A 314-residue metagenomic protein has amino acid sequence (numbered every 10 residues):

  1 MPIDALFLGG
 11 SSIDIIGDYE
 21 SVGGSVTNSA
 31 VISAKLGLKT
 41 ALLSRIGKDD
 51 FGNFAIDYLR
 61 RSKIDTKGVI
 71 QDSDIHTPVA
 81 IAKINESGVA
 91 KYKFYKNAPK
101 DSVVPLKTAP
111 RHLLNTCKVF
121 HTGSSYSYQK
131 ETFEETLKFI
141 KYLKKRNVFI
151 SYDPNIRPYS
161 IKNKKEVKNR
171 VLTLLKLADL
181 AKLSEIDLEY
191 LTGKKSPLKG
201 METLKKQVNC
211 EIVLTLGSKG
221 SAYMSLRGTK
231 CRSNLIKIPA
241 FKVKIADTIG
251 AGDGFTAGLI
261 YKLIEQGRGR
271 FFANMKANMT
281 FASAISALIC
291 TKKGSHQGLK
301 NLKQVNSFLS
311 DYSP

Functional and structural regions predicted by a protein language model:
M1, Y142, P197-P314: Conserved phosphate-binding/catalytic region of the ribokinase-like
M1-D65: Glycine-rich phosphate/adenosyl-contacting loop at the front of the ribokinase-like
I13, K48, I156-P158, D187 (+3 more regions): Short, glycine/acidic-enriched loop or turn micro-motifs at the edges of active sites
S33, S184, G252: Short, conserved phosphate/pyrophosphate- and ester-handling motifs at nucleotide-, phospho-/glycolipid
K39-S124, N306-P314: Conserved N-terminal subdomain of the carbohydrate kinase-like
T40, T66, I150-S151, I212: Hydrophobic beta-strand scaffold residues
A109-P110, V171, I245: Acidic, amphipathic alpha-helical patches
V119, S125-T203, C210, K219-G220 (+1 more regions): Conserved beta-alpha-beta core of the PfkB/ribokinase-like small-molecule kinase fold
